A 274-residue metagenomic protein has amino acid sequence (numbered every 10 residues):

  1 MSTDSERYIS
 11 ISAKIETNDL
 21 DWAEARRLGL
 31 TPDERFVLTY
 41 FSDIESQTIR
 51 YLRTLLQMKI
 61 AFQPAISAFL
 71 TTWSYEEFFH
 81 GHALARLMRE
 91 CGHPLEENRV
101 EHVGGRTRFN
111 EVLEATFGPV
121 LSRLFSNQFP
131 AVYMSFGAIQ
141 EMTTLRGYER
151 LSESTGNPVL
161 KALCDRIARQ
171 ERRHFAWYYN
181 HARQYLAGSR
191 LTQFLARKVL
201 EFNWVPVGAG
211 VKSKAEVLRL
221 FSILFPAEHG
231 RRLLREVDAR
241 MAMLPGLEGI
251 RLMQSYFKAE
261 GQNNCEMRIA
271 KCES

Functional and structural regions predicted by a protein language model:
M1-E273: Non-heme di-metal
